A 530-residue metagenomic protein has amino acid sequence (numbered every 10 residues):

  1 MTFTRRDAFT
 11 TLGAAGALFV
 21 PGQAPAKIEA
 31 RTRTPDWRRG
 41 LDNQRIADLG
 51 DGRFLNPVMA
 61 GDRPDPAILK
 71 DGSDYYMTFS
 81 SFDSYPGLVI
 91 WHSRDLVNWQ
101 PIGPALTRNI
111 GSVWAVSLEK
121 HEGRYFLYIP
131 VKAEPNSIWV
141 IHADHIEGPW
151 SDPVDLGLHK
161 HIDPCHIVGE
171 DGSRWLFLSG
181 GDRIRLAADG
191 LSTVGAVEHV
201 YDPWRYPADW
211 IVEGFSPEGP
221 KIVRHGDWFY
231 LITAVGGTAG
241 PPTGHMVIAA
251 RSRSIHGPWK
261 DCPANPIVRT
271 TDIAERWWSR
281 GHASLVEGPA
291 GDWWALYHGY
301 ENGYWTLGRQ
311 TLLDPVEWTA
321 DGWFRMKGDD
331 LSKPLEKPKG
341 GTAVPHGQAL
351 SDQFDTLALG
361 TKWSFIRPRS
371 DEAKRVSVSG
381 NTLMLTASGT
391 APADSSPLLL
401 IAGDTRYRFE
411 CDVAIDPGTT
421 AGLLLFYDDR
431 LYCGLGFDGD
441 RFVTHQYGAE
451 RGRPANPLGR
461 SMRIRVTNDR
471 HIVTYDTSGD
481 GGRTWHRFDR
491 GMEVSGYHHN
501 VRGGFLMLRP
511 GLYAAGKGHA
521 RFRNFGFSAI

Functional and structural regions predicted by a protein language model:
T2-G22, K27-I530: Carbohydrate-active catalytic/glycan-binding domains of CAZyme proteins, especially the secreted or lumenal ectodomains
